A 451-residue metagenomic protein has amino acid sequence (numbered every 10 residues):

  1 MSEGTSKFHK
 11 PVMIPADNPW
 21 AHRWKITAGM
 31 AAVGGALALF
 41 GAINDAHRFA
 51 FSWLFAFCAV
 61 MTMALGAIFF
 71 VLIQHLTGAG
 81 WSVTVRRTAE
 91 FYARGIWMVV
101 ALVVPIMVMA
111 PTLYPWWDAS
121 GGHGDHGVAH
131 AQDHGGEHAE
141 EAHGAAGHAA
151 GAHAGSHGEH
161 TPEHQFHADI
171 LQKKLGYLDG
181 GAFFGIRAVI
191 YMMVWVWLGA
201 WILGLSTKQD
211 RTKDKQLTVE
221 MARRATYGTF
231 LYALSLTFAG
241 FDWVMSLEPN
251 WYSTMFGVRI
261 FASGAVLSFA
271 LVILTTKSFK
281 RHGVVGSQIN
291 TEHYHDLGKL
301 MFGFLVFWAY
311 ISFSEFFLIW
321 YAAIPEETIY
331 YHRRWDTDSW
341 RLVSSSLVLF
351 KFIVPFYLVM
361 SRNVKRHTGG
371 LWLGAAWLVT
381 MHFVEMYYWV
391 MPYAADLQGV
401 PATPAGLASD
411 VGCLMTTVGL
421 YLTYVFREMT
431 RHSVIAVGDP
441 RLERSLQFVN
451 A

Functional and structural regions predicted by a protein language model:
S2-G66, H164, A168-L171, L175-G176 (+1 more regions): N-terminal regions that are enriched for targeting/export leaders and immediately downstream pro/stem segments
D17-F40, G124-E141, A145-G147, G151 (+3 more regions): Long, contiguous internal "core" modules enriched in hydrophobic/ aromatic residues
A36, L234-F238, A376-Y387: Aromatic-anchored segments of alpha-helical transmembrane domains
A64-V71, A101-L102, A188-A200, A262-K277 (+2 more regions): Hydrophobic cores of alpha-helical transmembrane segments in multi-pass inner/ER membrane proteins, independent
F70-R87, S278-V285: Membrane-helix interface/capping segments
V103, G370-T380: Central hydrophobic cores of alpha-helical transmembrane segments in multi-pass integral membrane proteins
F256-I260, E326-V348, H367, D396-V425: Membrane-interface transmembrane-helix boundary segments in multi-pass integral membrane proteins
V434-A451: Short, highly charged, low-complexity non-transmembrane loops/tails of multi-pass membrane proteins
